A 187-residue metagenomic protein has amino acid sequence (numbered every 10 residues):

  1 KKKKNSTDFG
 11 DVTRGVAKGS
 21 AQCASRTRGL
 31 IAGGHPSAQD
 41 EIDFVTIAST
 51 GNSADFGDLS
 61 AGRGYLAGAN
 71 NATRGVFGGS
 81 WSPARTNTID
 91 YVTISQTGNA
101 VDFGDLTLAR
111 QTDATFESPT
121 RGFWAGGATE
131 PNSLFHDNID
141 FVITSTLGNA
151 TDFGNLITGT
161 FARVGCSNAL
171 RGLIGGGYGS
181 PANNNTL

Functional and structural regions predicted by a protein language model:
K1-L187: Polar, enzyme-active/binding microenvironments
